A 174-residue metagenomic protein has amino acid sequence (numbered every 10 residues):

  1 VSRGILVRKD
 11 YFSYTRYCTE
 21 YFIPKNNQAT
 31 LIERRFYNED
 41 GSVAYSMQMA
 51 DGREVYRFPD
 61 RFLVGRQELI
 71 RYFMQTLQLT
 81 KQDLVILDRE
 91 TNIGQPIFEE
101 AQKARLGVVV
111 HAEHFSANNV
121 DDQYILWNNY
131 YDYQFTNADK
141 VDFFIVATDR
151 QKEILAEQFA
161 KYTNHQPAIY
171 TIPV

Functional and structural regions predicted by a protein language model:
V1-R66: Repetitive, compositionally biased segments used for assembly/scaffolding
F73-I93: Short N-terminal targeting/anchoring amphipathic segment
F73-Q78, E113, D121-F144: Membrane-proximal helix-turn-helix segments that form the acceptor-binding/catalytic region of lipid-linked
K81-Q82, K103, V141: Short, well-ordered alpha-helix to beta-strand connector turns
I86-T91, H111-A112, A147-D149: Structural motif
E99-N118: Active-site proximal beta-strand in glycosyltransferases
A112-H114, R150-Q151, A168-V174: Short beta-strand->alpha-helix junction loop in the catalytic core of nucleotide-activated group-transfer enzymes
N128-Y131, T136-P167: A short, active-site helix/loop in glycosyltransferases that binds the activated sugar's phosphate group
